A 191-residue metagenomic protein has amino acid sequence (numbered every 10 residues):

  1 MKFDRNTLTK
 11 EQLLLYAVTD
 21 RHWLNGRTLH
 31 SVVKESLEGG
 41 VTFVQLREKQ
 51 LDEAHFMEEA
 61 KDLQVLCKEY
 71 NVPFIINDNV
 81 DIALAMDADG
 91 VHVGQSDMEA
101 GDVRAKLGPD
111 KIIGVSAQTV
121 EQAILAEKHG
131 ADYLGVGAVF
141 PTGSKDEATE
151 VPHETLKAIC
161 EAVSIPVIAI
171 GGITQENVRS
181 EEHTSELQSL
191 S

Functional and structural regions predicted by a protein language model:
M1-M98, A105-Y133, V151, A158 (+2 more regions): Conserved N-terminal beta1-alpha1 strand-loop-helix module at the mouth
T19, G143-D146, I168: Residue-level signal for pocket-adjacent positions within structured domains
L46, A83, F140-D146: A short acidic, helix-capping loop that chelates divalent metal ions and anchors anionic groups
Q95, A138, Q188: Glycine-rich, N-terminal phosphate-binding loop of Rossmann-like dinucleotide-binding domains
M98-G101, T142-G143: A short, polar/charged loop-to-alpha-helix boundary motif
F140-T142, I173-E176: Short Gly/Pro-enriched loop/turn and capping motifs at secondary-structure junctions
E181-S191: Single conserved hydrophobic/aromatic residue that forms the stacking wall/gate of nucleotide- or nucleobase-binding
